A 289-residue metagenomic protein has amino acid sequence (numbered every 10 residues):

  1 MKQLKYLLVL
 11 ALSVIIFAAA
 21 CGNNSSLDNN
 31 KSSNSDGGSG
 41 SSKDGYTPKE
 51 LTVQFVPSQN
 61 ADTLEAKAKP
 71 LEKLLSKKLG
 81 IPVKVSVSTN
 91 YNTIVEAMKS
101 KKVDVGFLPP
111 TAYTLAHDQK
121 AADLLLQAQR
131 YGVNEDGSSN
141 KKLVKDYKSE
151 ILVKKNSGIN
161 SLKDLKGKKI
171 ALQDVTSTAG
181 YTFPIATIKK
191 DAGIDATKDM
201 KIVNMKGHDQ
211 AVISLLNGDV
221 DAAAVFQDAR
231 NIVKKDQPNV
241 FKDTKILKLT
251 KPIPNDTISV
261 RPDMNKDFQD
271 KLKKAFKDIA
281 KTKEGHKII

Functional and structural regions predicted by a protein language model:
I16-A20: C-terminal motif of bacterial Sec signal peptides marking the signal peptidase cleavage site
C21-Y46: Short, low-complexity, disordered segments immediately C-terminal to signal peptides in bacterial exported proteins
K43-V153, S157: Short, glycine-/small- and polar/acidic-enriched structural segments that line small-molecule recognition paths
Q54-K77, S88, Q129, K145-I213: Bilobed "Venus flytrap"/periplasmic-binding protein-like clamshell domains and structurally analogous long
V56, A128-S138, Y147-K148, P238-A280: Periplasmic-binding protein-like
P82-T89, D104-F107, K198-G207, K245-K248: Short beta-strand-to-loop elements that line the ligand-binding cleft of bilobed periplasmic-binding protein-like
P110-A121, T187-K190, L216-N217, D221-K242: A ligand-binding cleft/hinge motif common to bilobed small-molecule-binding domains
S177-T182, F276-I289: Periplasmic-binding protein-like
